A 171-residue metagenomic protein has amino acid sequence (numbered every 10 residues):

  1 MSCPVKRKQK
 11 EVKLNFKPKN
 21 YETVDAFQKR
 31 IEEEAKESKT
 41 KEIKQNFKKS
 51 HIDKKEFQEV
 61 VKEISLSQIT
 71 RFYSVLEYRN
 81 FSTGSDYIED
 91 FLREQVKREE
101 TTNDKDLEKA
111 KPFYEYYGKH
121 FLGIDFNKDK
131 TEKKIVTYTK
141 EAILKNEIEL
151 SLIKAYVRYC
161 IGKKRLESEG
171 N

Functional and structural regions predicted by a protein language model:
M1-N171: Small/polar/charged residue-enriched interaction surfaces, especially the RNA/DNA-contacting tracks of RNP/CRISPR
